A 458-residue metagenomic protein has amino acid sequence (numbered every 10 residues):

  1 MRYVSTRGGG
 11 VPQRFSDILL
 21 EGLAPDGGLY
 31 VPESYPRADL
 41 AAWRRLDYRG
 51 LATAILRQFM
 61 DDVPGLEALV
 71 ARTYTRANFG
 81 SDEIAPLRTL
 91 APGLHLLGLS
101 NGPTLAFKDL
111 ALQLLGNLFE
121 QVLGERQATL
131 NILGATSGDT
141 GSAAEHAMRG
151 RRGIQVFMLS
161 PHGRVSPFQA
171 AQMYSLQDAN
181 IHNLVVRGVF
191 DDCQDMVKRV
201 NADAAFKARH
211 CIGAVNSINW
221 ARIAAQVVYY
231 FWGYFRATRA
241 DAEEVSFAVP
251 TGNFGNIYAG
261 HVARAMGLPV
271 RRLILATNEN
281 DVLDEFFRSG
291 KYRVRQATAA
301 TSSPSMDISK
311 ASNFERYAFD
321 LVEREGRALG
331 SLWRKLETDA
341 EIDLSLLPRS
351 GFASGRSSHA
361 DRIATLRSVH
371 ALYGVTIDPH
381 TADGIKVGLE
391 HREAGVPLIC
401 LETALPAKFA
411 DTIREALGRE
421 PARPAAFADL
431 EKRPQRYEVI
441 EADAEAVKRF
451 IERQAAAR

Functional and structural regions predicted by a protein language model:
M1-R458: PLP-dependent amino-acid enzyme catalytic core
